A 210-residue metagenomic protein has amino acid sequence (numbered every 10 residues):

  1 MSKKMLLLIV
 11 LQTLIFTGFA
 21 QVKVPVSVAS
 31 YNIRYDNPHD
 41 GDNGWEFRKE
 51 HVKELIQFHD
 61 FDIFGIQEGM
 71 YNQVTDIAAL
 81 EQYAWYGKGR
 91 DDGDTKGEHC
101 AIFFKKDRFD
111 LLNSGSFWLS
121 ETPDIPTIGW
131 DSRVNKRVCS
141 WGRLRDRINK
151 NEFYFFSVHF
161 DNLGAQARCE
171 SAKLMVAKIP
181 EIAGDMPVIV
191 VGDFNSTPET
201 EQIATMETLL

Functional and structural regions predicted by a protein language model:
M1-V24: Bacterial Sec-dependent N-terminal signal peptides
G18-L80, R90-E98, S116, K173: N-terminal, active-site-proximal structural segment of metallo-dependent hydrolase catalytic domains
V26, D62-I63, F153, P187-I189: Short, Asp-centered acidic motifs that coordinate Mg2+ and/or phosphate in catalytic or ligand-binding sites
Y31-I33, V158-F160, D193-F194: Active-site metal-binding loops of divalent metal-dependent hydrolases
N37-D40, P123-D131, V158-A165: Surface-exposed cleft-lining segments at the edges of enzyme active sites
I63-Y154: Structured beta-strand-rich core segments of catalytic domains in phosphoester-bond hydrolases
V134-K136, R145-C169, K173, E181-I182: Metal-dependent phosphoester/phosphodiester hydrolase catalytic core
L163-L210: Metal-dependent phosphoesterases centered on the DNase I-like endonuclease/exonuclease/phosphatase
